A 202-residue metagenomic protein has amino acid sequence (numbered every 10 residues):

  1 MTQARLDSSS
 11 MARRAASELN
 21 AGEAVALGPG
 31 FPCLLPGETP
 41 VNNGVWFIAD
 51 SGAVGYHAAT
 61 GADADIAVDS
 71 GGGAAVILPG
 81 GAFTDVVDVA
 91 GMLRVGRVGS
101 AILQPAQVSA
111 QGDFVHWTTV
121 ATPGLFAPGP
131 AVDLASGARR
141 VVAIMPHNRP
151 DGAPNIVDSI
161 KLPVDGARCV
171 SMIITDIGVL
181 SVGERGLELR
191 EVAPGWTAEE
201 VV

Functional and structural regions predicted by a protein language model:
M1-P79: N-terminal active-site beta-alpha-beta segment that forms phosphate/nucleotide-binding and substrate-recognition loops
D7-S10, G61-V202: Conserved phosphate- and dinucleotide-binding cores of soluble alpha/beta proteins, encompassing both enzyme active
